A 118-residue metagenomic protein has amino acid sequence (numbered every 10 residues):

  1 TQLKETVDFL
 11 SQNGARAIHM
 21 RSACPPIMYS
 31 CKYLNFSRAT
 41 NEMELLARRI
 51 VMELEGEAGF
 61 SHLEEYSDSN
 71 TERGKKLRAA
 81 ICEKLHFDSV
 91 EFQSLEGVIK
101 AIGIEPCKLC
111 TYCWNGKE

Functional and structural regions predicted by a protein language model:
T1-E118: PRPP-associated nucleotide enzymes
